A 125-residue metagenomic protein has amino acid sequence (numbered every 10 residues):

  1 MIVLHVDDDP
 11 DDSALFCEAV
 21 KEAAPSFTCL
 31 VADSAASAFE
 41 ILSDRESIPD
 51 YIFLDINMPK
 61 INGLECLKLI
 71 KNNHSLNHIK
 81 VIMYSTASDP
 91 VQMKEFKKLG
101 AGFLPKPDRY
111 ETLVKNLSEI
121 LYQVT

Functional and structural regions predicted by a protein language model:
M1-V20, I52: Conserved acidic segment of CheY-like receiver
S26, S47-Y51, S75-K80: His-Asp phosphorelay/catalytic-motif detector in bacterial-type signaling
V31-E40, G63: Helix N-cap/capping motif at the beta->alpha junctions
E40, L64-N77: Short amphipathic alpha-helix used as the core "switch/output" element in two-component signaling
L54-I56: Active-site residues of response regulator receiver
E65, A87-L104, E111, K115-S118: Alpha4 helix (beta4-alpha4-beta5 surface) of REC/receiver domains from two-component response regulators
I82-Y84: Hydrophobic/aromatic residues positioned on beta-strands within the core alpha/beta folds
S118-T125: The C-terminal output helix
